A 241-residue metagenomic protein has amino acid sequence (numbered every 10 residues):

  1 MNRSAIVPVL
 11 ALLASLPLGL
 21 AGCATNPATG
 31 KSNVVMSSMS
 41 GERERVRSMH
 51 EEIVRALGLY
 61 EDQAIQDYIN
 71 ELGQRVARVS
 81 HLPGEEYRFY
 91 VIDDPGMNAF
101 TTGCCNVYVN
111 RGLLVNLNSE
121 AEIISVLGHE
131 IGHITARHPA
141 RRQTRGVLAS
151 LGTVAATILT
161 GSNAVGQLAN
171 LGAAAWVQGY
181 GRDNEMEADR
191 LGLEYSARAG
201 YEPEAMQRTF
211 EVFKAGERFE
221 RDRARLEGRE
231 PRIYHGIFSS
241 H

Functional and structural regions predicted by a protein language model:
M1-L10: Bacterial N-terminal signal peptides that target proteins for export
V7-P8, S15-L16, C23-H241: A Zn2+-metalloprotease active-site environment signal
